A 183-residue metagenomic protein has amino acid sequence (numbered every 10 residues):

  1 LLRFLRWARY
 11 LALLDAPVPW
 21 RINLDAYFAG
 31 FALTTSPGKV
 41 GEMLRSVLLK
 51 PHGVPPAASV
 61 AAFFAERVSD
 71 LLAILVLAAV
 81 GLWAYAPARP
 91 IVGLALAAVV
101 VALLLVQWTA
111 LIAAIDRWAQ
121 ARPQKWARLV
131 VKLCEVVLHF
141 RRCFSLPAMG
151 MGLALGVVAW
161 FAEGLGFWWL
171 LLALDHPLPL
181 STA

Functional and structural regions predicted by a protein language model:
L1-F28, A84-A183: Predominantly cytoplasmic-facing regulatory/coupling regions of multi-pass membrane proteins
L1-L5, S36-V40, F64-L75, V157-L165: Hydrophobic alpha-helical transmembrane bundles that constitute the permease/transmembrane domains of multi-pass
D15-V18, F28-M43, L48-P51, F140: Short intracellular "coupling" helices and adjacent cytoplasmic loop segments at the cytosolic face of multi-pass
P17, P37, H52-G53, A57 (+2 more regions): Helix-loop interface residues and adjacent transmembrane-helix termini in multi-pass membrane transporters, primarily
W20-N23, V40-M43, V54-R67: Membrane-interface alpha-helices at helix entry/exit sites of multi-pass transporters
R45, F64-V68, L111-A114, V136: Internal, well-ordered alpha-helical segments in soluble enzyme and binding-protein domains
L75-A86: Transmembrane alpha-helix termini and helix-breaking/packing motifs in multi-pass membrane transporters
